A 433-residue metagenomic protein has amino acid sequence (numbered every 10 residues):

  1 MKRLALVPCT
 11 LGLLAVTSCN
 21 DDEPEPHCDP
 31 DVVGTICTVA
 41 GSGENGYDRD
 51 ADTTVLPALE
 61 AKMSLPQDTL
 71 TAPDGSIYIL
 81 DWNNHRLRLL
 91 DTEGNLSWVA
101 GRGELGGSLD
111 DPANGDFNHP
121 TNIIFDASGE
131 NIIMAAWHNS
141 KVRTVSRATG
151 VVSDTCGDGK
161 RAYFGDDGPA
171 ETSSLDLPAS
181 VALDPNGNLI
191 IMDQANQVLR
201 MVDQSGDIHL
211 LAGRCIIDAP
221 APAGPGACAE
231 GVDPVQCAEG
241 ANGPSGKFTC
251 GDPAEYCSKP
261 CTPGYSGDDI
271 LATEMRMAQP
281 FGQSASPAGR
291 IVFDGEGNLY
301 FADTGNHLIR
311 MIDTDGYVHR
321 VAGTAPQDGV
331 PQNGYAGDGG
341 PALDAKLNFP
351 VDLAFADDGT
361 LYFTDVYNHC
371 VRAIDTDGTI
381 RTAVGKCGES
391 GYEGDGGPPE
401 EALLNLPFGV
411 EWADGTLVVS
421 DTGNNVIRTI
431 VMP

Functional and structural regions predicted by a protein language model:
G12-T35: Bacterial Sec-dependent N-terminal signal peptides
P30-L65, N95-H119, T149-L177, D207-P287 (+2 more regions): Gly/Pro-rich loop segments of beta-rich domains
T71-D74, F125-G129, L183-N186, F293-E296 (+2 more regions): Residue-level detector of Asp-centered blade-edge/turn motifs that repeat once per structural unit in beta-propeller
S76-Y78, N131-I133, N188-I190, N298-Y300 (+2 more regions): Conserved beta-propeller blade signature
W82, W137-H138, Q194-A195, T304-G305 (+2 more regions): Short loop/turn segments immediately following the C-termini of beta-strands
H85-L89, N95-W98, S140-T144, Q197-M201 (+5 more regions): A short loop-to-beta-strand structural motif that recurs across blades of beta-propeller domains
L406-P433: Blade-level signature of beta-propeller repeat domains, shared across WD40, Kelch, NHL, RCC1 and BNR/Asp-box propellers
